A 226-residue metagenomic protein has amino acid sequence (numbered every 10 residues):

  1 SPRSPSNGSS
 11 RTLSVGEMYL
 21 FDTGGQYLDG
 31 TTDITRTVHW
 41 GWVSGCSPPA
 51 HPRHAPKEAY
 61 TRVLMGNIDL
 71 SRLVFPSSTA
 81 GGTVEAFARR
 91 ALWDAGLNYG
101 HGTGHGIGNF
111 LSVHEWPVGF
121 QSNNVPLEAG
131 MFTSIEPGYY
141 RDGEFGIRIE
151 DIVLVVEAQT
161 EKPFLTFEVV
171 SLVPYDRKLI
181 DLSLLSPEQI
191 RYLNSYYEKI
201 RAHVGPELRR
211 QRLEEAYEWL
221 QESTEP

Functional and structural regions predicted by a protein language model:
S1-P226: Active-site neighborhoods and metal-handling regions in enzymes and metal-associated proteins
